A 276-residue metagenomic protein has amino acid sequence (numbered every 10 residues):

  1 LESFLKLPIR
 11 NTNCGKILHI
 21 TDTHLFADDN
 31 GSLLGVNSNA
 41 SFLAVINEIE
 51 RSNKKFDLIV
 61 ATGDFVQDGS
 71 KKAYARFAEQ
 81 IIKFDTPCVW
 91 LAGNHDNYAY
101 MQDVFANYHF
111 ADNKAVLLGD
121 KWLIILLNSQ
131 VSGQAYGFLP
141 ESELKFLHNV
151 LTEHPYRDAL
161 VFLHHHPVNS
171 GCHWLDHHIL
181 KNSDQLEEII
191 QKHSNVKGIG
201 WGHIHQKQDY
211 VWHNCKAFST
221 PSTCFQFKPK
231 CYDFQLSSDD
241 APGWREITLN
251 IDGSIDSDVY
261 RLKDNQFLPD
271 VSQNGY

Functional and structural regions predicted by a protein language model:
L1-R76: N-terminal active-site segment of His-dependent metallophosphoesterases
N11, I189, V211-Y276: Binuclear metal-dependent phosphoesterase catalytic core
C14-A27, K121-V131, L160-F162, C215-P221 (+1 more regions): Active-site-proximal beta-strand elements of phosphoester/diester hydrolases
T21-S41, Q67, N97-F110, S132-E141 (+1 more regions): Acidic/histidine-rich helix-loop elements that form or flank divalent-metal/phosphate-binding sites at the catalytic
D22, I59, D64, F77 (+7 more regions): Divalent metal-coordination and catalytic microenvironments
H24, F65-V66, H95-D96, H166 (+2 more regions): Catalytic metal-binding/acid-base residues of hydrolase active sites
V45-L58, Y136-F218, G253-I255, V271-Y276: His/acidic metal-ligating clusters that form di-metal
A61-I82, N97-H109, C172-W174, Q208-H213: Metal-dependent catalytic neighborhoods of phosphoester/phosphodiester hydrolases
